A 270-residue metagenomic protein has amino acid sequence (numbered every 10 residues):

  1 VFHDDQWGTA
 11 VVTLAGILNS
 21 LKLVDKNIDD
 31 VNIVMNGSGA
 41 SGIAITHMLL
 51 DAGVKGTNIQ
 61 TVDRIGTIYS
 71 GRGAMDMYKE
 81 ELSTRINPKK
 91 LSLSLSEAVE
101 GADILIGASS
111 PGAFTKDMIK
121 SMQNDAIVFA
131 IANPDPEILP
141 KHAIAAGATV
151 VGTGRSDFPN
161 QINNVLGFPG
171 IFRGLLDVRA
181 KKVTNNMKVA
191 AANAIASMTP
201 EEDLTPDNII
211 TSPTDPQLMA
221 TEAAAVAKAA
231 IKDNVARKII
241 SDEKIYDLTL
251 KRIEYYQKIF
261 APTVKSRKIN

Functional and structural regions predicted by a protein language model:
F2, V34-M35, Q60-T61, L105-G107 (+3 more regions): Structured core elements
F2-G8, L18-K26, D30, A132-I240: Adenosine-phosphate binding glycine-rich loop
Q6-W7, V11-S110: Glycine-rich phosphate/diphosphate-binding loop of Rossmann-like nucleotide-binding domains
W7, V11, G39, I43 (+11 more regions): Conserved structured core elements
G42-H47, A74, I119-K120, P216-E222: Short glycine/threonine-rich loop-to-helix capping motif typified by GTGT followed within a few residues by an Asp-Pro
L49-D51, A74-M77, I119-S121, H142-A146 (+1 more regions): Short, glycine/charged-enriched secondary-structure capping and boundary segments
L91-A145, R179: Long hydrophobic segments that form regular secondary structure
Q217-N270: NAD(P)-dependent Rossmann-like dehydrogenase/reductase catalytic/cofactor-binding core
